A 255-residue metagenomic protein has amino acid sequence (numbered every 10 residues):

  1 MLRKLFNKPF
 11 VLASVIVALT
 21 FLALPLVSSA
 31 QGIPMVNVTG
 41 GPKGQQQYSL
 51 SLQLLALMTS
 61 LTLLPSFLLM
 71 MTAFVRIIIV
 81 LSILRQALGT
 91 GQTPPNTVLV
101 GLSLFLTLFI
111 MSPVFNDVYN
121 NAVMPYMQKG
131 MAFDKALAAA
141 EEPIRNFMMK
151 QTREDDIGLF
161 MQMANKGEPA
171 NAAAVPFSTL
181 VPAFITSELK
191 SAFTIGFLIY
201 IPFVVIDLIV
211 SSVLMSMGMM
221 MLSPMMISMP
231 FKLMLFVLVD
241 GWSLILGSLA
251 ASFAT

Functional and structural regions predicted by a protein language model:
L2-K8, L26-T255: Hydrophobic alpha-helical segments and their helix-loop boundaries in membrane and membrane-proximal proteins
L12-F21: Alpha-helical transmembrane segments
